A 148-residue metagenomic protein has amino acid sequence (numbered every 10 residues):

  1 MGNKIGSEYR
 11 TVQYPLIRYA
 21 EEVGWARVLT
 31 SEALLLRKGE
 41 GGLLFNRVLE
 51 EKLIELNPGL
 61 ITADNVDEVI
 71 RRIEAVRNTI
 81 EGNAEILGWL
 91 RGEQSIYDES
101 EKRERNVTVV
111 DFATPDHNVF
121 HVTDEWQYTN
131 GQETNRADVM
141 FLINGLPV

Functional and structural regions predicted by a protein language model:
M1-V148: An alpha-helical interface "stripe"
